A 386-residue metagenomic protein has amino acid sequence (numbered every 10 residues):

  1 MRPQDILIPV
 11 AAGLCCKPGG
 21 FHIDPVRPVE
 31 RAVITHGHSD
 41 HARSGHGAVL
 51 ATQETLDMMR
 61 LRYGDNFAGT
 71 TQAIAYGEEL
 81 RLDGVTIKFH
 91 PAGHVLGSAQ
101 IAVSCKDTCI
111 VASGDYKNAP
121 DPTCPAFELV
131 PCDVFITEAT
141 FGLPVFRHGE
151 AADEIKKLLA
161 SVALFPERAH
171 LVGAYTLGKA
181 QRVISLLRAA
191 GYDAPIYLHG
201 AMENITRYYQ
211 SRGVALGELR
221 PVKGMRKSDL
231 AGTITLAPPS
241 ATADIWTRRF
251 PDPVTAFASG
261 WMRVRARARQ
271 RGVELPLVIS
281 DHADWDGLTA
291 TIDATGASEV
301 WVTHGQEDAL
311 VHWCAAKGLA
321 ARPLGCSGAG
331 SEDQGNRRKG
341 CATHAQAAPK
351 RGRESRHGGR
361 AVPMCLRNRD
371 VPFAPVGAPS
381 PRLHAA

Functional and structural regions predicted by a protein language model:
R2, P221-H344, P349, R353-R356 (+3 more regions): C-terminal regulatory/interaction regions
R2-R27, R31, G37-G178, A189-A190: His/Asp/Glu-rich metal-coordinating catalytic cores of metallo-dependent phosphodiesterases/hydrolases acting on
M59-L61, L82-G84, D121-T123, V145-R147 (+3 more regions): Short, charged, surface-exposed secondary-structure boundary motifs
L61-N66, L186-L187, Y209-V214, R248-R249 (+1 more regions): Short, aromatic/basic amphipathic alpha-helical patches
T70-G77, P195-Y208, E218-G224, A321-G335: A generic structural motif
A92-V103, Y116, P120-D121, F127 (+4 more regions): Active-site-proximal loop/helix segment associated with metal-binding centers of metalloenzymes
A119-H199, S259, R263-G330: Cap/insert and terminal regions of metallo-dependent hydrolase folds
V162-F165, H170, Q181-I245, R249-V254 (+1 more regions): Accessory terminal helices/loops
